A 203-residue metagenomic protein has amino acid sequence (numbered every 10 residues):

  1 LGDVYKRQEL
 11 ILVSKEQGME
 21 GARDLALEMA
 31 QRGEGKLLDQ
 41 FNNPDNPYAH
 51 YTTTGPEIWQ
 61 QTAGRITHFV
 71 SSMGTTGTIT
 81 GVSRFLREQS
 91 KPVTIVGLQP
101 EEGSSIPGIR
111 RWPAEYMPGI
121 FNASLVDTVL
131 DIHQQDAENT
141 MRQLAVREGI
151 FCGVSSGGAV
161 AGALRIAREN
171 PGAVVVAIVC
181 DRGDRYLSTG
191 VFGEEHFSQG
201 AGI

Functional and structural regions predicted by a protein language model:
L1-Y5: Short, small-residue-biased leader/transition segments that mark boundaries at the very start of proteins
K6-H68, L98-A145: Small/polar-residue-rich loop-to-helix segments that shape phosphate-bearing ligand pockets
D39-F41, S72-M73, L98-Q99, V176-D181: Short beta-strand segments
A49-V93: Glycine-rich ThDP/TPP pyrophosphate-binding loop and its adjacent helix/strand module within ThDP-dependent enzymes
R65, E88-V96, I166-V174: Phosphate-handling active-site elements
S72-S83, S155-A163, Y186: Short glycine/serine/threonine-rich phosphate/pyrophosphate-binding segments that cradle anionic phosphate groups
L164-I203: Phosphate-binding loop/pocket of nucleotide- and phosphate-handling active sites
